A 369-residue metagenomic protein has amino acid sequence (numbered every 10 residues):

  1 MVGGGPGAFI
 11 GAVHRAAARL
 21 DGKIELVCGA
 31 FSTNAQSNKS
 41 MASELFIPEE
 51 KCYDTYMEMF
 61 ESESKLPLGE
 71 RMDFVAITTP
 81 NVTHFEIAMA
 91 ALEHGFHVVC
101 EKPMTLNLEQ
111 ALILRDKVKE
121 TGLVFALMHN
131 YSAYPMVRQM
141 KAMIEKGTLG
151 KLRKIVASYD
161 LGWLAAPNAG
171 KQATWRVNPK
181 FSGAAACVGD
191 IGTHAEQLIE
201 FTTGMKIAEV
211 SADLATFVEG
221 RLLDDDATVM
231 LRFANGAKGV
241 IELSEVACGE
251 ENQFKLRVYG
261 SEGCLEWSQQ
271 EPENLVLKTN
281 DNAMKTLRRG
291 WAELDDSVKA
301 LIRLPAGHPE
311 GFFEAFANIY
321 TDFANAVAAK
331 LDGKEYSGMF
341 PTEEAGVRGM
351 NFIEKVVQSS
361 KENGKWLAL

Functional and structural regions predicted by a protein language model:
M1-I47: N-terminal Rossmann-like dinucleotide-binding module
K51-M72: A structured beta-alpha segment of the ubiquitous adenosine-cofactor-binding alpha/beta core
Y53, I191-C264, Q269-E273: Glycine-rich, aromatic-lined ligand/substrate-binding cores of catalytic and carbohydrate-binding domains
L66, D322-L369: C-terminal helix-rich "cap/oligomerization" subdomain common to oxidoreductases
F74, P80-S132, G147: Beta-strand-loop-alpha-helix segment that lines the small-molecule cofactor/substrate pocket of alpha/beta enzymes
V124, Y131-R221, L275, N363: Predominantly a Rossmann-like dinucleotide-binding segment in NAD(P)-dependent oxidoreductases
N130, F201, T228, F233 (+1 more regions): C-terminal glycine/acidic-rich active-site capping loop/insertion
